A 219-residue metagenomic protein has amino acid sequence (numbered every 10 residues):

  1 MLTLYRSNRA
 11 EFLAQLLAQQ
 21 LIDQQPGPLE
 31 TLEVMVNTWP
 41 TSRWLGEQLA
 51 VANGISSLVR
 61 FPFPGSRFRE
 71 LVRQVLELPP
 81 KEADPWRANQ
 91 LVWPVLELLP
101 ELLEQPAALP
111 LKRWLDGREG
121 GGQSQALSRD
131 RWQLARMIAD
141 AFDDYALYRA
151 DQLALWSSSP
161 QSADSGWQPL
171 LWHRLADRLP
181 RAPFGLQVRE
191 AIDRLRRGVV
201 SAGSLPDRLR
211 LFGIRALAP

Functional and structural regions predicted by a protein language model:
M1-L21: N- or domain-start disorder-to-order transition segments that initiate the globular core
Y5, N37, G213: Small/polar loops that bind or transfer phosphate-bearing groups
E30-E33: Short active-site oxyanion
V36-G203: Basic/charged alpha-beta structural segments of nucleotide/phosphate-handling enzymes
S204-A218: Conserved P-loop NTPase "ATPase switch" module shared by AAA+ and STAND
